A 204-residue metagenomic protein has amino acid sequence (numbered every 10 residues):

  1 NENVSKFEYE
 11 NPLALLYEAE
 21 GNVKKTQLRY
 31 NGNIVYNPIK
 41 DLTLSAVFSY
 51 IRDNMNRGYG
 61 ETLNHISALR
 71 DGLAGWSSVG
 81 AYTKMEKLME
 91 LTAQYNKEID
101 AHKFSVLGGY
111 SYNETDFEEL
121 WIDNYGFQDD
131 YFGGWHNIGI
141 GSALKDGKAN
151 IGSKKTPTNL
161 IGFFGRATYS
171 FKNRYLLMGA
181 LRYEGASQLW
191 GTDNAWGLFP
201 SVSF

Functional and structural regions predicted by a protein language model:
N1-A14, Y59-G75, E118-N150: Surface-exposed loop/turn segments flanking beta-strands in extracellular/periplasmic regions
P12-Y59, S78-E98, S105, N113 (+3 more regions): Outer-membrane beta-barrel transmembrane strands
L42, H65, A101, I138-G141 (+1 more regions): A generic structural signal for solvent-exposed, polar alpha-helical segments
R52, L63-N64, R182-G185, L198-F199: Active-site-proximal loop/short-helix segments that contain or immediately flank catalytic acid/base residue(s)
Q128-D129, L198-F204: Feature captures outer-membrane beta-barrel proteins of Gram-negative bacteria and organelles
Q188-D193: Solvent-exposed loop/turn segments connecting transmembrane beta-strands in outer-membrane beta-barrel proteins
